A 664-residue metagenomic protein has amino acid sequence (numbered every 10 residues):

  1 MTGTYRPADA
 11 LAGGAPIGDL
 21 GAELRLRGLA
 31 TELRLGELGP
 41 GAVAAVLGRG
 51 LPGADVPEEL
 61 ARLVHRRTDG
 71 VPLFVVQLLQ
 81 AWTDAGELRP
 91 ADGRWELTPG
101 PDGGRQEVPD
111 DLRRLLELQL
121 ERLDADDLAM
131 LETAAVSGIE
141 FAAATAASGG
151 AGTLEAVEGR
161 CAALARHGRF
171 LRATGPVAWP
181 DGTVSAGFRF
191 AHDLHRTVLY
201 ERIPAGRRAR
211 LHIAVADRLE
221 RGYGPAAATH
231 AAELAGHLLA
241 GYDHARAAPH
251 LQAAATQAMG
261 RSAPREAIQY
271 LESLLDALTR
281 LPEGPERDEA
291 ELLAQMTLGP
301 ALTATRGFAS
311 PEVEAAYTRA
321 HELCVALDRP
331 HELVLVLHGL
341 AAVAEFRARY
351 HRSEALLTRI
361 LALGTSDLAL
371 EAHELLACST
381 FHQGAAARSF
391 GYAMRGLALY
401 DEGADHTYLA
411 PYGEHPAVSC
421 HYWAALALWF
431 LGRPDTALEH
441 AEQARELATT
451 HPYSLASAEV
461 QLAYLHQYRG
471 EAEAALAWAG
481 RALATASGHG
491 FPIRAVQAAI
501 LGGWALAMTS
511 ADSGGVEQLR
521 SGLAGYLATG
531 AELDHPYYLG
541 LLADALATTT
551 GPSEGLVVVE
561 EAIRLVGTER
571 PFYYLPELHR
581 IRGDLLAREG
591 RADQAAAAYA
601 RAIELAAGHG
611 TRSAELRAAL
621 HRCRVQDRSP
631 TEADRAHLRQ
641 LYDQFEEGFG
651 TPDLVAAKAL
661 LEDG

Functional and structural regions predicted by a protein language model:
M1-L33: Sensor-1/coupling segment of RecA-like P-loop NTPase cores
G3, L35-Q269, S273-P282, L546: Short secondary-structure boundary elements
D9-A10, R172, V198-L399, A425-E439 (+7 more regions): Inter-helical turn/loop elements of alpha-helical hairpins
A226-H230, A247-A248, L370, A417-C420 (+4 more regions): Generic helix N-cap/helix-start motif at coil->alpha-helix transitions
T279-R287, D401-P416: Short, flexible, glycine-rich and Lys/Arg-enriched loop motifs at helix boundaries that contact anionic partners
A444-L523: Acidic, glycine-rich loop-and-beta core segments that form the ion-binding/anion-interacting portion of active sites
G488, A495-V496, I500-T568, L575-P576 (+1 more regions): Alpha-helical scaffold segments of alpha-solenoid architecture
E554-R612: Generic long, charged, amphipathic alpha-helical segments
